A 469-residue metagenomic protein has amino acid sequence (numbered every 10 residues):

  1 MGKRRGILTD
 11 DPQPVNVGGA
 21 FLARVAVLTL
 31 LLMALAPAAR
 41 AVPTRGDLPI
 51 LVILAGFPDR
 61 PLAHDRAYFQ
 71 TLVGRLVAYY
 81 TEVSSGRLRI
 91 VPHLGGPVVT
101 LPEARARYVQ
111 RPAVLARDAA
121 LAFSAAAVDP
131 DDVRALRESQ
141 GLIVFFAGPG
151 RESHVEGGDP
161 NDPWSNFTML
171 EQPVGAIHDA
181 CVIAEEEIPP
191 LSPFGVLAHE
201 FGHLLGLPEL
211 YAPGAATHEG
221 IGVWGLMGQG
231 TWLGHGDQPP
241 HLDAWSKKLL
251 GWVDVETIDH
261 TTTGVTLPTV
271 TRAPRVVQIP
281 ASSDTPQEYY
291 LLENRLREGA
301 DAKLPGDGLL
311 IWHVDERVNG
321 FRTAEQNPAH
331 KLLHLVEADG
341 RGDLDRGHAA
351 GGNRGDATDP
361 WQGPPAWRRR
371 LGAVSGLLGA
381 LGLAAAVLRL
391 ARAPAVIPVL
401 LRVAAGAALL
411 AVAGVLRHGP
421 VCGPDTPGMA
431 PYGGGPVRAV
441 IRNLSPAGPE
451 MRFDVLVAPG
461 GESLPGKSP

Functional and structural regions predicted by a protein language model:
V25-A34: Bacterial N-terminal signal peptides
V42-Q70: Fold-level signature of zinc-dependent metallopeptidase catalytic domains
G86-R87, L136, Q140-L304, D315-N319: Extracellular hydrolytic enzyme modules, especially secreted metalloproteases of the metzincin/thermolysin-like class
D129-L142, P469: Acidic, glycine-anchored loop motifs typical of Ca2+
V270-A366, A411-G466: Extracellular low-complexity, Gly/Ser/Thr-rich intrinsically disordered linkers and protease-sensitive activation/hinge
R370-A391: Selective detector of the "anchor" transmembrane alpha-helix that sits immediately C-terminal
P398-A413: Internal/C-terminal transmembrane anchor helices
